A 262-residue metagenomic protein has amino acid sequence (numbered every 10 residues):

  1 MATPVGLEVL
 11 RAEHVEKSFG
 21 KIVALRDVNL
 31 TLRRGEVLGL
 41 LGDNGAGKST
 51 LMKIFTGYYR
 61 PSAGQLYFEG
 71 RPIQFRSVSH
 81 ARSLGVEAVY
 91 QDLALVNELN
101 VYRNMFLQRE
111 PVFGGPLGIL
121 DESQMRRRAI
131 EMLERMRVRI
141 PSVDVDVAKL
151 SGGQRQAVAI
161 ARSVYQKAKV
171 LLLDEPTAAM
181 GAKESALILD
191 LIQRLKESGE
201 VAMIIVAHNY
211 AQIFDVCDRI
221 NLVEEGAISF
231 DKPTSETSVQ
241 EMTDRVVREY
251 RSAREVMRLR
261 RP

Functional and structural regions predicted by a protein language model:
A2-P262: Glycine-rich phosphate-binding loops of nucleotide-dependent enzymes
